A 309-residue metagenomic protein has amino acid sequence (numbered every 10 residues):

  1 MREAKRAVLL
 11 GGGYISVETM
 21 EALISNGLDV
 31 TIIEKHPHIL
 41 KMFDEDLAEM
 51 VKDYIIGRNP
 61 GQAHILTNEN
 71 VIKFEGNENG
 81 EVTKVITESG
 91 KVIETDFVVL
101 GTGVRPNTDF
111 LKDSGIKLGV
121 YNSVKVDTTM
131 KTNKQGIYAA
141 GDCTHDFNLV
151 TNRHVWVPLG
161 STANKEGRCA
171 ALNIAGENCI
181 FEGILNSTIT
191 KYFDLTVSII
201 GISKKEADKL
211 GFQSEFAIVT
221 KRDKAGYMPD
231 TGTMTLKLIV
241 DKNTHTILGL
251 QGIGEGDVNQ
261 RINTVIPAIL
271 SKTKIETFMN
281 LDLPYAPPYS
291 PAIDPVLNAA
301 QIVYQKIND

Functional and structural regions predicted by a protein language model:
M1-R2, E78-E81, V92-L172, T264 (+1 more regions): FAD-site-proximal beta/loop scaffold in flavoenzymes
E3, H64, K117-Y121, E177-T188 (+1 more regions): A short alpha-helix-loop-beta-strand transition element characteristic of N-terminal alpha/beta dinucleotide-binding
R6-V8, Y14-K73, L159-T162, C179-F181 (+1 more regions): Rossmann-like dinucleotide-binding cores of NAD(P)H-dependent redox enzymes
S25-T128: A Rossmann-like FAD-binding core segment of flavoenzymes
G76-T83, K134, P229-M234: A short, glycine/Asx- and small/polar-enriched loop/turn that sits immediately N-terminal to a beta-strand
T102, D194-I200, D208-D309: Flexible, glycine-rich terminal cap/loop adjacent to redox cofactors in electron-transfer oxidoreductases
V126, A140-K204, P288-D309: A conserved FAD-binding loop/helix module that cradles the flavin
